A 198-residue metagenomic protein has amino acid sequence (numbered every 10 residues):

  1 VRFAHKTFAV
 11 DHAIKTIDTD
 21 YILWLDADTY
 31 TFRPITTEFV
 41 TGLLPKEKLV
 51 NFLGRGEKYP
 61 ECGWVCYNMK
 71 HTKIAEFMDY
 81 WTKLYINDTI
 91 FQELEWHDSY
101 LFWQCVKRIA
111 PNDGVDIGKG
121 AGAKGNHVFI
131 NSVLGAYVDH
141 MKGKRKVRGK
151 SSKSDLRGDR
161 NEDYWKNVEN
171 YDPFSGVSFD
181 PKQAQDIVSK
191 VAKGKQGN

Functional and structural regions predicted by a protein language model:
V1-T16: Active-site-proximal specificity loops/subdomain of glycosyltransferases
K6, L25, P60-G63, D98: Residues that flank catalytic or metal-binding motifs in active/ligand-binding sites
V10, V65, F102: A residue-level signal for conserved active-site and pocket-lining positions in enzyme catalytic cores
I22: Short aromatic/hydrophobic "clamp" motif used to bind/position activated sugar donors
D26-Y30: The conserved acidic donor/metal-binding loop of glycosyltransferases
T31-P60: Conserved donor-nucleotide/metal-binding helix-loop-beta segment in metal-dependent transferases, i.e., the alpha-helix
G63-H71: Short glycine- and hydrophobic/aromatic-rich loop-to-beta-strand nucleating segment in the catalytic cores
K70-K193: Catalytic core and acceptor-binding pocket of nucleotide-sugar-dependent glycosyltransferases
